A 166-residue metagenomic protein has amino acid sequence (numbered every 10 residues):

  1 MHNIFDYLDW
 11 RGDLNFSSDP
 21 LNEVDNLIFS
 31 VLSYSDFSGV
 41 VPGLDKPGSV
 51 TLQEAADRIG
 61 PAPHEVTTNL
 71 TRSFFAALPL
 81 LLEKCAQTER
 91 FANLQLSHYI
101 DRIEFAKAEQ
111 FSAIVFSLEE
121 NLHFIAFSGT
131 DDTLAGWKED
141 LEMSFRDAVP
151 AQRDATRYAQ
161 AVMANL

Functional and structural regions predicted by a protein language model:
M1-N165: Non-catalytic, mobile gating and regulatory segments of ester bond hydrolases
